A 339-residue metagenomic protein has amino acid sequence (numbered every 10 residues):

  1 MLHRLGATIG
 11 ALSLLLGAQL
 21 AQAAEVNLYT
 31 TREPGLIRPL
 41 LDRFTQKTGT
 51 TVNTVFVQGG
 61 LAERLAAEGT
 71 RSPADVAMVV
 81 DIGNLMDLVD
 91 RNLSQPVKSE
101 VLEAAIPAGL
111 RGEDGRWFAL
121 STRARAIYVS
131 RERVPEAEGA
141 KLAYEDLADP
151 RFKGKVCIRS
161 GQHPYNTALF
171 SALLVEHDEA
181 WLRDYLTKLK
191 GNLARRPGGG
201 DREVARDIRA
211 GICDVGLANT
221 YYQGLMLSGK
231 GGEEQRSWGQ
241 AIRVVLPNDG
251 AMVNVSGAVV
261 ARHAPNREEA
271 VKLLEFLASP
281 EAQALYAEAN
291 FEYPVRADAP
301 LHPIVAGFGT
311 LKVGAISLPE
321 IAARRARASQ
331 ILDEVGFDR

Functional and structural regions predicted by a protein language model:
A23-D87: Early extracytoplasmic/lumenal segment of secretory-pathway proteins
Y29-R32, E113-L120, V129-R131, E136-A137 (+3 more regions): Short beta-strand->loop
S72-A77, Q95-I127, E145, K155-I158: A structural signal for short loop-to-beta-strand junctions that line the ligand-binding cleft of periplasmic/secreted
Q95-E103, W117-F118, E145, E233-M252 (+1 more regions): Short beta-strand->loop
Y128-R133, N254-N266, L285: A bilobed periplasmic-binding-protein/Venus flytrap-type ligand-binding module shared by bacterial periplasmic
G154-G161, F276-A297: Periplasmic-binding protein-like
G161, Y165-A168, A172, H177-V245: Ligand-binding pocket segment of bilobal, Venus flytrap-like solute-binding proteins
A180, E292-R339: An extracytoplasmic/periplasmic, membrane-proximal ligand-sensing/linker region
